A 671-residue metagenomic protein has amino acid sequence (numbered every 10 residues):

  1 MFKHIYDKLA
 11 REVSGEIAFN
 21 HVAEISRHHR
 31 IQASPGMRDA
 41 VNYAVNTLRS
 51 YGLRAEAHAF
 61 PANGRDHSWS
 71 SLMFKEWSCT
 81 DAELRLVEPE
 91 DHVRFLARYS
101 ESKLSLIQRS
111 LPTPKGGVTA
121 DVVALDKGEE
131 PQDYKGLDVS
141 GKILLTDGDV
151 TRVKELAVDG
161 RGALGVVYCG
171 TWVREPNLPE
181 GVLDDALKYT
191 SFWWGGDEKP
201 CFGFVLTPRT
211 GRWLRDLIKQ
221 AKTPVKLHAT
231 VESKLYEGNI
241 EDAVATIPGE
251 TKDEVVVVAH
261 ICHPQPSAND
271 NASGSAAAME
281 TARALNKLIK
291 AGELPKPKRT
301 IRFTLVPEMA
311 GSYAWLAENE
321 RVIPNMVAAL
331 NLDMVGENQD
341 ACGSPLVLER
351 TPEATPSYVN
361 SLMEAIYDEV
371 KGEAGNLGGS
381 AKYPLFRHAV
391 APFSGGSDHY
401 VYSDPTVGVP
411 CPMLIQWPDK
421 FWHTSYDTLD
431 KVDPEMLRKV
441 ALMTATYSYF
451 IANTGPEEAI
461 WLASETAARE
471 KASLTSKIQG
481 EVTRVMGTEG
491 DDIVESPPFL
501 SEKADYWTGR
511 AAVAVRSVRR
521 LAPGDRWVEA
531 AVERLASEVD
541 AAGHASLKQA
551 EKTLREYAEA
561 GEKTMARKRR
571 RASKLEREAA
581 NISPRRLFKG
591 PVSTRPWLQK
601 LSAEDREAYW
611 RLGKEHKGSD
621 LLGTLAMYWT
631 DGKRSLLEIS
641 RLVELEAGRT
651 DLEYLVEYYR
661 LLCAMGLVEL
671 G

Functional and structural regions predicted by a protein language model:
M1-G671: Secretory-pathway/membrane protein signature
